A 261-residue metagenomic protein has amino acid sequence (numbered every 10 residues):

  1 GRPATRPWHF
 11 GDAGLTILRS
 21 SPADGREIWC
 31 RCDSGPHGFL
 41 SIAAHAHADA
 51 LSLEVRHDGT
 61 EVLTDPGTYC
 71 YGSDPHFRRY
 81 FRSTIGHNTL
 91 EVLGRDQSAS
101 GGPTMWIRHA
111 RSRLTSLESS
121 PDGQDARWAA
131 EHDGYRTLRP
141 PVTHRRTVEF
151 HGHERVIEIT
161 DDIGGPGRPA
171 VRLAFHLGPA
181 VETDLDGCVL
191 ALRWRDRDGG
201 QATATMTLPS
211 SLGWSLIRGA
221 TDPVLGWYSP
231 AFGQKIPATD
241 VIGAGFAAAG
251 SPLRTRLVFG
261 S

Functional and structural regions predicted by a protein language model:
G1-V62, L117-P121, A248: Carbohydrate-active enzyme catalytic cores, enriched for enzymes that act on polyanionic acidic polysaccharides
L63-T68: Catalytic Cys-His active-site segments of thiol-dependent hydrolases/isopeptidases
Y69, S73-S261: CBM-like, beta-strand-rich accessory domains located in the C-terminal region of large, secreted polysaccharide-active
